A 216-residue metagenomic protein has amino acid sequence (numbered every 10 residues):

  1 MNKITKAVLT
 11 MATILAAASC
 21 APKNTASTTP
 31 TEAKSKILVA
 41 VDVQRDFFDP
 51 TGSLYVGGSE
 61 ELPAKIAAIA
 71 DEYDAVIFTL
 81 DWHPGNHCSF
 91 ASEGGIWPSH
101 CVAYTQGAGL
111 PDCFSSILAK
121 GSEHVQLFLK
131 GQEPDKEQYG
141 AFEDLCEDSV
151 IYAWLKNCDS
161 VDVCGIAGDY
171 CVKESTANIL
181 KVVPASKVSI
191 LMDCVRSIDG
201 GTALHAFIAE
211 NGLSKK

Functional and structural regions predicted by a protein language model:
M1-V8: Bacterial N-terminal signal peptides that target proteins for export
V8-L9, P50: Long, contiguous secondary-structure blocks with strong helical propensity
A12-S19: Hydrophobic h-region of N-terminal signal peptides that target proteins for export in Gram-negative bacteria
C20-V39, Q44, E61-A75, P84-N86 (+2 more regions): Active-site-adjacent betaalpha module
F48-G58: Acidic/histidine-rich helix-loop elements that form or flank divalent-metal/phosphate-binding sites at the catalytic
D81: Non-transmembrane functional regions of envelope-associated proteins
